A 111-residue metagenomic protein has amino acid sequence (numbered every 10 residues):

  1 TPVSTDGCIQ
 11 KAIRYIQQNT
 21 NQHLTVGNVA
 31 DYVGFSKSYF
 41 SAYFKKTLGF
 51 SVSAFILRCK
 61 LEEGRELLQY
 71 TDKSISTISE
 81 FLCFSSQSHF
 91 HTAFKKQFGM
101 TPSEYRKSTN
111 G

Functional and structural regions predicted by a protein language model:
T1-R14, Q18-S41: Cytosolic nucleotide-utilizing catalytic cores of signal-transduction proteins
Q10-Q18, H23-G27, K46-Q87, H91 (+1 more regions): Terminal helix-turn-helix DNA-binding modules in bacterial transcription factors
D31, E63-R65, M100-T101: Hydrophobic alpha-helical segments
F98, P102, R106-T109: C-terminal alpha-helix/helix-terminus motif
